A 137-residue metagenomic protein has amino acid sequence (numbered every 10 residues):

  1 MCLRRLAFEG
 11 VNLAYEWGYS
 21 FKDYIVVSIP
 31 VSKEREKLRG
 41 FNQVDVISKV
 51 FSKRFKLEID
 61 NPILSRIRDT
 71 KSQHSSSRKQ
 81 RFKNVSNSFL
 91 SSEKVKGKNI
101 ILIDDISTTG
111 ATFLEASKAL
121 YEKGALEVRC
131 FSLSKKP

Functional and structural regions predicted by a protein language model:
M1-I25, S32-N42, V46-K53, I59-N99 (+1 more regions): Active-site-facing substrate-recognition patch
S28, L102-I103: Generic enzyme active-site microenvironment
R35, A111-T112: Active-site-proximal flexible loops/turns
I101, L114-P137: PRPP-dependent phosphoribosyltransferase catalytic core
D105, G110: Conserved G/P- and acidic residue-centered "switch" motifs that form tight phosphate/ATP-binding loops in soluble
